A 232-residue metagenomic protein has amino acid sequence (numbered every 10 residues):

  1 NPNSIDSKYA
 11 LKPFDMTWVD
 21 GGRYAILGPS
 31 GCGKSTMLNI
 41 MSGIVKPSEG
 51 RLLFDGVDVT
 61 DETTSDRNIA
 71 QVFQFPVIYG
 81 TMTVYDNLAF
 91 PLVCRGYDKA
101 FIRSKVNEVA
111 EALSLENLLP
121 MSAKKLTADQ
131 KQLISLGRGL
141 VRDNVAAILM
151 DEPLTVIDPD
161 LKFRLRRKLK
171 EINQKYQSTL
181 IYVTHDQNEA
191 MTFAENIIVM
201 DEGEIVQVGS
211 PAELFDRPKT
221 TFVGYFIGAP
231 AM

Functional and structural regions predicted by a protein language model:
L27-P29: The feature captures the beta-strand-to-loop junction immediately N-terminal to the Walker
S42: Helix-to-loop junction immediately C-terminal to a conserved catalytic motif
D58, V93, A100-L118, K170-E171: Conserved ABC ATPase "signature" region
D58-A70, F75, C94, K99-R103 (+2 more regions): ABC ATPase NBD coupling module
M82-P91, S122: Short coil-to-helix segment of the ABC ATPase nucleotide-binding domain corresponding to the Q-loop/switch region
S122-L126, Q130-Q132: Conserved ABC ATPase signature
T127, E202-G203: Conserved ABC ATPase "signature" C-loop
V208-G209, R217: ABC ATPase "signature
